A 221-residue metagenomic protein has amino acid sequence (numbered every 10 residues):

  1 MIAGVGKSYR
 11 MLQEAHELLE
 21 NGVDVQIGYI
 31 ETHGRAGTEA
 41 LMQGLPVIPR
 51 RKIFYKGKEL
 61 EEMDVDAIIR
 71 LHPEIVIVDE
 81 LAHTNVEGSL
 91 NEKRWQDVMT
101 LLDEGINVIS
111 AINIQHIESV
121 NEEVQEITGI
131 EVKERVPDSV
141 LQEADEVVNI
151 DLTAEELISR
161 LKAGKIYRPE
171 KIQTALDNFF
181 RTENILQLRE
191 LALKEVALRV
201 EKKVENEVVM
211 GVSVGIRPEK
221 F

Functional and structural regions predicted by a protein language model:
M1-R70: Conserved P-loop
M1-S8, V86-S89, V212-F221: Short, glycine-rich nucleotide/cofactor-binding loops
E17, E31-A36, A82-H83, V108 (+2 more regions): Conserved nucleotide-binding/hydrolysis micro-motifs of P-loop NTPases
D24, H72-I75, E104-S110: Loop/turn-to-beta-strand initiation segments
E80-W95, S119-E122: Conserved ATPase-coupling elements of RecA-like P-loop NTPase cores
K93-N113, R135-V136: Substrate-engagement module of ASCE P-loop NTPases
I114-D151, E155-K162: Conserved catalytic-core segment of NTP-binding enzymes
E143, V147-F221: Membrane-embedded alpha-helical bundles that form conduits across membranes
